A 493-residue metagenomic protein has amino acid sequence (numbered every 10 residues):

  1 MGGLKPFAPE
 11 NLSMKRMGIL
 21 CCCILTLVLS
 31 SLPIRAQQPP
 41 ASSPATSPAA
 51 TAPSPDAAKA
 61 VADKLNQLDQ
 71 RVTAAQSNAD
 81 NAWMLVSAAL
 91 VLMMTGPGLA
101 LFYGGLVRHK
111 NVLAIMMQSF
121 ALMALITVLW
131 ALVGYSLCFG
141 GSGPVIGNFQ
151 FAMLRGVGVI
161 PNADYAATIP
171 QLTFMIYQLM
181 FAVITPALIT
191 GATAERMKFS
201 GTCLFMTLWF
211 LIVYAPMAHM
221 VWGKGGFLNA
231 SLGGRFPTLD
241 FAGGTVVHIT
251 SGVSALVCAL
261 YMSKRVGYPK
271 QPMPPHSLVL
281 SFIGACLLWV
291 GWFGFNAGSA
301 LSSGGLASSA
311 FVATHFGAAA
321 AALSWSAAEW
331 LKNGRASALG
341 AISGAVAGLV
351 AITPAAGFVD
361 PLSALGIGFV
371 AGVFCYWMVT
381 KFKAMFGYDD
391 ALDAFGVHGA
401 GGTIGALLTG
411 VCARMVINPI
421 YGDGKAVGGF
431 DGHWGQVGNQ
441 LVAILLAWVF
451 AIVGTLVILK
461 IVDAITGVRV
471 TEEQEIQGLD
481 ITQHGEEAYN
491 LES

Functional and structural regions predicted by a protein language model:
M1-K15: N-terminal secretory signal peptides that target proteins for export/translocation
N11, C21-C22, M116, A124: A periodicity- and composition-biased signal for non-globular, repetitive helical segments
M17-L20, A89: Alpha-helical transmembrane segments
C21-S30: Bacterial N-terminal signal peptides
L32-A36: Sec/Tat signal peptide C-region and signal peptidase I cleavage site
Q38-S493: Glycine- and aromatic-enriched membrane alpha-helices
